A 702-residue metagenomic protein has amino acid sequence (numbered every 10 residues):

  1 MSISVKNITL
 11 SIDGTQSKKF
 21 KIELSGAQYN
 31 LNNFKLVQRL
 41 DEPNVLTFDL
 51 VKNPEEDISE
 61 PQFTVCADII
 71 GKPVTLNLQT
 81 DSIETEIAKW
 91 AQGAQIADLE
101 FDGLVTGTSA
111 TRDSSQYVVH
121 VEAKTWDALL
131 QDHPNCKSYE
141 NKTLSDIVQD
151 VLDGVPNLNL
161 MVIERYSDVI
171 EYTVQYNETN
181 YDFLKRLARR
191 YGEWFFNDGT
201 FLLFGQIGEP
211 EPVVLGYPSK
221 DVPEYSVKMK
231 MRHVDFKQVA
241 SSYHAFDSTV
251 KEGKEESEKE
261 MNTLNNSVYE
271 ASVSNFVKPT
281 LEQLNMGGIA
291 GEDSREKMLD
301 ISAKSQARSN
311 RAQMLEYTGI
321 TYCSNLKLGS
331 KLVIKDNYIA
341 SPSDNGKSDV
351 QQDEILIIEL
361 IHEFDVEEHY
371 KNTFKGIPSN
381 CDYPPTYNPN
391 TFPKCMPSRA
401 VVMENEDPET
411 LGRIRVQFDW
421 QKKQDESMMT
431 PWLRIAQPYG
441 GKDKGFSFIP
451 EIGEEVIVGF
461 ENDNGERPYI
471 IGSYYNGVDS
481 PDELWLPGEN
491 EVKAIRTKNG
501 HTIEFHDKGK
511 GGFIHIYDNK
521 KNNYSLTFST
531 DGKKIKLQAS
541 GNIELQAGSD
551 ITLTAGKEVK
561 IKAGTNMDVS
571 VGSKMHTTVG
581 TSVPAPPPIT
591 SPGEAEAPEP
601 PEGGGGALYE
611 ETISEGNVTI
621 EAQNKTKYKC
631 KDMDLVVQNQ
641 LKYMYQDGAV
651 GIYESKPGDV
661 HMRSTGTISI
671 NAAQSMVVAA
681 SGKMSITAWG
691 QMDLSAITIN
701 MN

Functional and structural regions predicted by a protein language model:
M1-C136, R190, M314: Assembly/oligomerization scaffold segments
D68-I70, N325-K327, P450: Short, well-ordered loop/turn sites that connect or cap secondary structure elements
S82-F101, I339-L356, D463-S473: Short, Lys/Arg- and Gly-enriched loop/turn segments at beta-strand edges
S109-A123, L202, V350, E363-G376 (+3 more regions): Short, solvent-exposed secondary-structure boundary/capping segments
D113, D153-N159, N177-P378: Extended, domain-scale alpha-helical bundle/helix-rich regions
S114, K124-W126, N141-V162, A290-D300 (+2 more regions): Glycine-rich, acidic and aromatic/proline-enriched surface loops and short helix-turn segments that act as binding
L129-I147, V162-R186, R190, I320-Y322 (+1 more regions): Short acidic/polar beta-strand-loop edge motifs in secreted extracellular and Gram-negative envelope-associated
L332, Y387, P397-A679: Structural signature for extended repeat/solenoid scaffolds and their inter-repeat hinge/linker regions, spanning
